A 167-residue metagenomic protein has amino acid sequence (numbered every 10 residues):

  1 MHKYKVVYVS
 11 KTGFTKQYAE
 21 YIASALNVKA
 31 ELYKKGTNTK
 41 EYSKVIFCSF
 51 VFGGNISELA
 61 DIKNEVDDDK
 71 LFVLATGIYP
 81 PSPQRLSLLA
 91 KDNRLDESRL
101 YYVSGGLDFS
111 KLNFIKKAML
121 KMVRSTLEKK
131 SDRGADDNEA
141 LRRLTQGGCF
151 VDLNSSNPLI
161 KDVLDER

Functional and structural regions predicted by a protein language model:
M1-D67, K161-E166: N-terminal beta1-alpha1-beta2 submodule of the flavodoxin-like/Rossmannoid cofactor-binding fold
K3, T39-K40, G77, R133-D136 (+1 more regions): Residue-level signal for well-ordered alpha-helical segments
A19, A23-A25, A30, A60 (+5 more regions): A sequence-composition feature that detects small, non-aromatic residues
K34-I115: Helix-loop-strand module that forms the ligand-binding subsite of alpha/beta enzymes
M119-R167: Glycine-rich phosphate/pyrophosphate-binding loop and the adjoining helix
